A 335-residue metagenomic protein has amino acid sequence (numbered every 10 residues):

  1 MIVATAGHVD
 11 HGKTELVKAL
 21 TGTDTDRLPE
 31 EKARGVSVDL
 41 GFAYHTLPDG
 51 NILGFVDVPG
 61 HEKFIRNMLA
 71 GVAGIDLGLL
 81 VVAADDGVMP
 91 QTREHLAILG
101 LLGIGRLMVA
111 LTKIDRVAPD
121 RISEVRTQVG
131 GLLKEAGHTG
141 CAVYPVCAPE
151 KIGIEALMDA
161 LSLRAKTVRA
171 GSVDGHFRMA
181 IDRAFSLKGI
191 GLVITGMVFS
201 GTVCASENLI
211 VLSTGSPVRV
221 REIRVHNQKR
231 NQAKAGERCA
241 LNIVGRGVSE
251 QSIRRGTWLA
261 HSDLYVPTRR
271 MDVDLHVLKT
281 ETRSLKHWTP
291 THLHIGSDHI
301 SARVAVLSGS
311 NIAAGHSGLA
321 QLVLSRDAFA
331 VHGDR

Functional and structural regions predicted by a protein language model:
M1-V58: Conserved G1/Walker A P-loop phosphate-binding module
V3-G7, H11-L20, K63-L69, L77 (+2 more regions): P-loop/Walker A NTP-binding module and the surrounding RecA-like catalytic core of P-loop NTPases
T5, V117-I122, G131, G247-R335: C-terminal effector modules of nucleic-acid-centric enzymes and ribosome-associated factors
V9, V36-V38, Y44-D49, A70-G74 (+2 more regions): Conserved catalytic network of the ASCE P-loop NTPase/AAA+ motor domain
D10, L16, G35, D57 (+11 more regions): Residue-level signature of catalytic and energy-coupling elements of molecular machines, predominantly ATP/GTP-dependent
I52, L77, V203, N208 (+5 more regions): Residue-level marker of beta-strand positions
I52, V58-K63, V72-L96, L102-E124: Conserved Switch II/interswitch segment of TRAFAC-class P-loop GTPases
G131-E281: Conserved catalytic-core segments of large NTP-driven translation/proteostasis enzymes
